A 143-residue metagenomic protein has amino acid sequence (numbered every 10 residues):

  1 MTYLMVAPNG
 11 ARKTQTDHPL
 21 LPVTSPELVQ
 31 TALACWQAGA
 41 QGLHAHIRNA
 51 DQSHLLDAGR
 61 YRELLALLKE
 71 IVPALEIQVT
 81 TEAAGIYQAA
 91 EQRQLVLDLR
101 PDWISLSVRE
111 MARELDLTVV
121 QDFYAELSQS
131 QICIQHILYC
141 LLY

Functional and structural regions predicted by a protein language model:
M1-L20, V120: N-terminal small/glycine-rich loop or linker at the start of catalytic domains across soluble metabolic enzymes
L4-P8, L43-A45, L75-T81, D102-L106 (+1 more regions): Hydrophobic faces of well-ordered beta-strands that scaffold small-molecule active sites in alpha/beta enzyme cores
T16, Q41-L64: Glycine-rich, proline-tolerant flexible connector loops at the mouths of alpha/beta enzymes
T24-A34, Y87-V96: Short, acidic/polar
L28, C35, H46, I104: Conserved, mostly hydrophobic/aromatic
W36-Q37, K69-V72, R93-R100, V119-Q129: Acidic (Asp/Glu)-rich catalytic clusters
S53-V79, Y124-Q131: Alpha-helix-loop-beta-strand connector modules within alpha/beta enzyme cores
Y143: Conserved small/polar residues in nucleotide/adenosyl-binding loops
